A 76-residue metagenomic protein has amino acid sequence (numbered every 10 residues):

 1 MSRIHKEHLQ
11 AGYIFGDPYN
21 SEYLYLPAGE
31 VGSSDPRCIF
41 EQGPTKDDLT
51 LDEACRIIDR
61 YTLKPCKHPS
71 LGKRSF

Functional and structural regions predicted by a protein language model:
M1-S2, T50: Accessible peptide chain termini
S2-E22: N-terminal acidic leader/helix
H5-E7, I39, P65: Intrinsic low-complexity/disordered segments
H8, L26-P27, T62: Functionally constrained cores in energy, signaling, and assembly domains
G12, E30, K67-H68: A general, composition-driven signal for non-globular sequence regions
F15-R56: Acidic, low-complexity, intrinsically disordered interaction modules
G43-F76: Intrinsically disordered, low-complexity, charged/polar segments
